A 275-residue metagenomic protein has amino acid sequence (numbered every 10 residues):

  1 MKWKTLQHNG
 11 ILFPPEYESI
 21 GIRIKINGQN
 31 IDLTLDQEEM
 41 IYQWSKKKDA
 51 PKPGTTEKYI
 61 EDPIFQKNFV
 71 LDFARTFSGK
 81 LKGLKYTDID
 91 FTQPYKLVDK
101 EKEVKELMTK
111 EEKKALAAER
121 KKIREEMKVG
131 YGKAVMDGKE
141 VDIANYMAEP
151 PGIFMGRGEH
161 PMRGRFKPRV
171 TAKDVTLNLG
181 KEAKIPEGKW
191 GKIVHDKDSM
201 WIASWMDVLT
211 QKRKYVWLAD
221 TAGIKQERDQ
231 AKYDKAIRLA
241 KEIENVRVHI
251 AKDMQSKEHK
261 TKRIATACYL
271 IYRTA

Functional and structural regions predicted by a protein language model:
M1-A275: Extended, non-catalytic subsegments within catalytic or DNA/protein-binding/adaptor domains
